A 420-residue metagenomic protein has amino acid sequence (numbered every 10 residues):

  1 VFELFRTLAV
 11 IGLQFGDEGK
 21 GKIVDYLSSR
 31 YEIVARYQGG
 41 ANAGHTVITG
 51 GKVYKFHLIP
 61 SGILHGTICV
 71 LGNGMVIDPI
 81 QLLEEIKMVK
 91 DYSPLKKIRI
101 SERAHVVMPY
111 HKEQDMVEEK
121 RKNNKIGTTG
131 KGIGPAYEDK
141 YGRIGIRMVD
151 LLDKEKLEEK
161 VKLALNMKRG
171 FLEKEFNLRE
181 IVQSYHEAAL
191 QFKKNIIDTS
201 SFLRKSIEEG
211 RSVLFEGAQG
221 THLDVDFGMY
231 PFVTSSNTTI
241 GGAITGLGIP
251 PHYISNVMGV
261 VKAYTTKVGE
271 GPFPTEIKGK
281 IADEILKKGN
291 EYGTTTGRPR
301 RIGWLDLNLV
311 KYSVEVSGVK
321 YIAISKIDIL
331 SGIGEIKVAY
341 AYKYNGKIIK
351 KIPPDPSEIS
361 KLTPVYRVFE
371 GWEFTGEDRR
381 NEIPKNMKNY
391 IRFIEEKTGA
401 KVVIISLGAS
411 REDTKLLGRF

Functional and structural regions predicted by a protein language model:
F2-F420: Non-transmembrane, aqueous-exposed alpha-helical and coiled segments at domain scale
